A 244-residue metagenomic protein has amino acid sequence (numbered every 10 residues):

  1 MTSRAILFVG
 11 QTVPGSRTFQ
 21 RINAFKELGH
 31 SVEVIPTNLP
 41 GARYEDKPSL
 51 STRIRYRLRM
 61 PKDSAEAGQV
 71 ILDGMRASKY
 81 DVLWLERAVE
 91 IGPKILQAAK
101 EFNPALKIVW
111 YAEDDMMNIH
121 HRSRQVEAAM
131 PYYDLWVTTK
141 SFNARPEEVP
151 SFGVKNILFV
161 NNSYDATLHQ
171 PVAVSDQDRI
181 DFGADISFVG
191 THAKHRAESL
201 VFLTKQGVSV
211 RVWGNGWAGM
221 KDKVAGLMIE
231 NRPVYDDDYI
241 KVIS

Functional and structural regions predicted by a protein language model:
T2-R55, E66-V70, S78, R87-K94 (+2 more regions): Nucleotide-sugar donor-binding catalytic core of glycosyltransferases
L58-K62: A short acidic, glycine-rich active-site loop that binds or catalyzes chemistry on phosphate/adenosine moieties
R76-V82: Short acidic/histidine-rich motifs immediately flanking catalytic phosphotransfer sites in two-component signaling
V82-W84, V109-Y111, V137: Structural motif
I95-A98, D114-M117, I243: Short, composition-biased local secondary-structure segments
A99-N103: Acidic (Asp/Glu)-rich catalytic clusters
L106-H121: A short, histidine- and acid-enriched strand-loop-helix "catalytic/donor-clamping" loop that lines the nucleotide-sugar
